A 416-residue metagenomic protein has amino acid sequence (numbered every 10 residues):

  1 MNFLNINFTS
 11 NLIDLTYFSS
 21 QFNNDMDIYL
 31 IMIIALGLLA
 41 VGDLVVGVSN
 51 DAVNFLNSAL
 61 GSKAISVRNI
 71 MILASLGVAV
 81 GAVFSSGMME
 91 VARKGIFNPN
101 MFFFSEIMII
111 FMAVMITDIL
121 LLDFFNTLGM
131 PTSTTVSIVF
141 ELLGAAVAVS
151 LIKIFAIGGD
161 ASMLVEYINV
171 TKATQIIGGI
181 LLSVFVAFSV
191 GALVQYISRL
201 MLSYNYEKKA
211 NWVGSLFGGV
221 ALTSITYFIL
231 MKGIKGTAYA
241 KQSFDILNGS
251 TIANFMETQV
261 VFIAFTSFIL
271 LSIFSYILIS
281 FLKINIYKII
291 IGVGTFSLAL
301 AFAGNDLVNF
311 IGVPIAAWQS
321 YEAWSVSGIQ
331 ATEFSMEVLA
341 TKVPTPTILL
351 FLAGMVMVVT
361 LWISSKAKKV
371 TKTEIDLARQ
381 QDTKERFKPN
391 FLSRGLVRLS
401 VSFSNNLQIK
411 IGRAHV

Functional and structural regions predicted by a protein language model:
M1-L30: Short, strongly hydrophobic alpha-helical membrane anchors
N2-T9, S86-V91, A146-A161, F228-D245 (+1 more regions): Membrane-helix interface motif
F18-Y29, F97-I109, T171-L181, Y206-G214 (+2 more regions): Interfacial loop-to-helix junctions that mark the boundaries of transmembrane helices in multi-pass membrane
V41-V48, A52, V78-V91, V114 (+12 more regions): Transmembrane alpha-helical segments of multi-pass membrane transport proteins and ion-pumping complexes
K63-S75, S327-Q330: Membrane-interface alpha-helices at helix entry/exit sites of multi-pass transporters
I176-S280, I291-G292, L350-L361, R379-P389 (+1 more regions): Core mid-bundle transmembrane helix pairs that form the ion/substrate translocation pathway in diverse multi-pass
G236-A238, I279-I290, V308-G312, I363-L377: Juxtamembrane/interface segments at transmembrane-helix termini
A414-V416: Conserved small/polar residues in nucleotide/adenosyl-binding loops
